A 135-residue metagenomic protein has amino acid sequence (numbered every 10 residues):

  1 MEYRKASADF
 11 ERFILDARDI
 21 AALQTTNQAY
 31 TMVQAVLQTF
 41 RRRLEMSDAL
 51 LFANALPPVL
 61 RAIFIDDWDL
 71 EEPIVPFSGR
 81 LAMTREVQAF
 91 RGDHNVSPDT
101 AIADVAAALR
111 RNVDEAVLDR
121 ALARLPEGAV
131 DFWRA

Functional and structural regions predicted by a protein language model:
M1, F90, A103, A108 (+3 more regions): A domain-level signal for the structural core that forms small-molecule/cofactor-binding pockets and catalytic centers
M1-L15, A135: Intrinsic N-terminal pre-sequences and regulatory tails
R4, D19, L23-T26: A charge-rich, low-complexity, intrinsically flexible signal that marks solvent-exposed coils, linkers, repeats
D9-A21, F77-S78, A121: Membrane-interacting alpha-helical segments
Q24-A35, R41-L50, D93-D104, R110-D119 (+1 more regions): Short, low-complexity cationic-aromatic patches
R43-P76, V113-A135: Extended intrinsically disordered, low-complexity coil regions enriched in Ser, Thr, Gly, Ala and often Pro
F64-E115: Short, solvent-exposed interaction modules
